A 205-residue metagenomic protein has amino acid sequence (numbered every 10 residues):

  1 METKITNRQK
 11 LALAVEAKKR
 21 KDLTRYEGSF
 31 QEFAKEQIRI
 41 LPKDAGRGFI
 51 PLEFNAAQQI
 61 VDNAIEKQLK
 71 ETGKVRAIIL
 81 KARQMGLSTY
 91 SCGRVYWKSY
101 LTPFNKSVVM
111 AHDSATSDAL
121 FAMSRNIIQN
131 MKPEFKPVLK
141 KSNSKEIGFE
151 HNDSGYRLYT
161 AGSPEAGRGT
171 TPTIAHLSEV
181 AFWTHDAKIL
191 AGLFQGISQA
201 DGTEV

Functional and structural regions predicted by a protein language model:
M1-V205: Phosphate/NTP-binding elements of NTP-utilizing enzymes
